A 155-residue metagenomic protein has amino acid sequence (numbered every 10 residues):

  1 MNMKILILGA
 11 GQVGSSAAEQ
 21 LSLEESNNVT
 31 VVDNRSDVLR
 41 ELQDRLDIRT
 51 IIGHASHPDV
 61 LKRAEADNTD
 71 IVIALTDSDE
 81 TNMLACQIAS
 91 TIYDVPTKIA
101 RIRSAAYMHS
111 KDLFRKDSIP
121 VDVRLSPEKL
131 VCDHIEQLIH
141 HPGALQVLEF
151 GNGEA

Functional and structural regions predicted by a protein language model:
M1-A155: Cytosolic regulatory regions of ion transport systems
